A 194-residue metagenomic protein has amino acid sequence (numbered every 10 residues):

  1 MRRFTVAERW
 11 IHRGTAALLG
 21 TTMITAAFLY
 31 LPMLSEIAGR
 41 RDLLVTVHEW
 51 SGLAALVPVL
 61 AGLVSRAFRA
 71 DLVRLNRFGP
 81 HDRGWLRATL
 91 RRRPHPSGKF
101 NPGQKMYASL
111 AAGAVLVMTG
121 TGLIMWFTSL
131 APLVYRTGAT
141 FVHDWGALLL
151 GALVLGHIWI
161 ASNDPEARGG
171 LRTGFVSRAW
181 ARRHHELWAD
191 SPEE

Functional and structural regions predicted by a protein language model:
M1-E194: Membrane-embedded alpha-helical bundles that constitute the cytochrome b-like, heme-associated redox core of multi-pass
